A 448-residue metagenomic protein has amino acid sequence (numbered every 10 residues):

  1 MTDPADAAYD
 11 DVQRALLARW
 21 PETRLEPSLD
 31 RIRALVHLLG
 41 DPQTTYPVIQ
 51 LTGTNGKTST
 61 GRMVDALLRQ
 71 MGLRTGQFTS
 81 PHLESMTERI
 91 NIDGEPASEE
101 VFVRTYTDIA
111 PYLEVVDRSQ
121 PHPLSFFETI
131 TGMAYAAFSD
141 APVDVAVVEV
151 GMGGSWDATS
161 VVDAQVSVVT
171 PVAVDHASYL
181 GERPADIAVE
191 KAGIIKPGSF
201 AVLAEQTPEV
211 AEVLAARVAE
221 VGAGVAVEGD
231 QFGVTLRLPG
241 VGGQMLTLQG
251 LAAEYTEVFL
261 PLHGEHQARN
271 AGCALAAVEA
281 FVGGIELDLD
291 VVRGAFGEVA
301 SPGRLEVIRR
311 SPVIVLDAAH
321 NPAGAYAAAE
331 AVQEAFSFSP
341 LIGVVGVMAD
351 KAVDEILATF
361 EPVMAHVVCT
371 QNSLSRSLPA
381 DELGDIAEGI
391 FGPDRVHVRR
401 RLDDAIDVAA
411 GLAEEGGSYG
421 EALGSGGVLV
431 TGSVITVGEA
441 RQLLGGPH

Functional and structural regions predicted by a protein language model:
P4, A8, T23, L29-T44 (+4 more regions): ATP-dependent carboxylate-amine ligase catalytic core
T45, V145-V150, D157-V168, V172-H176 (+2 more regions): Nucleotide phosphate-binding/pyrophosphate-handling subdomain across enzymes that bind or process nucleotide phosphates
P47, L51, S59-T79: A conserved segment at the C-terminal end of the G1
F78-P81, A204-E205, R217-P239, F259-E265 (+6 more regions): Beta-strand->loop->alpha-helix junctions that form or flank phosphate-binding loops in nucleotide-handling enzymes
I130-Y179, A211-E257: Extended acidic/charged loop-beta regions that coordinate divalent cations and stabilize anionic phosphate/carboxylate
F138-D144, G284, E334-S339, A409-G427: Glycine-rich phosphate-binding loop signature in dinucleotide/nucleotide-binding domains
T207-R217, G222, G242-M245, V313-L316 (+2 more regions): C-terminal helical cap/extension that packs against the catalytic core of soluble nucleotide-cofactor enzymes
S433: Active-site-proximal loop/hinge segments that shape catalytic or ion-binding/gating pockets
